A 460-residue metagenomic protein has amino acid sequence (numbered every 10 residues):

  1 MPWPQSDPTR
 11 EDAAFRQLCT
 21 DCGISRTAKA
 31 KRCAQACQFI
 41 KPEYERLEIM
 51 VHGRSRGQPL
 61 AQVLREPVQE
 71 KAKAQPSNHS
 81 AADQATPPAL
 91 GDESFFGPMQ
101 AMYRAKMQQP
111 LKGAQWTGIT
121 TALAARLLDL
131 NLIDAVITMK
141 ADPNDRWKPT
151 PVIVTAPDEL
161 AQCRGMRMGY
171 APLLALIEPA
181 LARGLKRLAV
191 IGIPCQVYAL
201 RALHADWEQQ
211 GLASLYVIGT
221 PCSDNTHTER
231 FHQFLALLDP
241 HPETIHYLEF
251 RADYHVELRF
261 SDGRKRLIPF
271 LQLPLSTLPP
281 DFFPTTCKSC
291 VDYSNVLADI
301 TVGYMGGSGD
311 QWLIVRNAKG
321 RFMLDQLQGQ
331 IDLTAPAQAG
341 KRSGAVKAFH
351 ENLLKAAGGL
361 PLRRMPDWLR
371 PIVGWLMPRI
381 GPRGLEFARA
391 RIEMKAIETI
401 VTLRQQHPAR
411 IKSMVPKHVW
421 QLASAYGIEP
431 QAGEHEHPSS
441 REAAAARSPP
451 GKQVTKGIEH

Functional and structural regions predicted by a protein language model:
M1-R16, D21-S55, R65-A89, I300: Iron-sulfur cluster-binding cysteine motifs and their immediate structural context in ferredoxin-like electron-transfer
T20-F39, I193-Q196, F282-S294: Local cysteine-cluster metal-coordination motifs and their immediate loop/turn environment, predominantly Fe-S cluster
K31-R65, E70, M107-M139, P143: N-terminal low-complexity or amphipathic/hydrophobic leaders
W116-I119, P143, V190-L200, D224-T226: Gly/Ser/Thr-rich loops at beta-strand to alpha-helix junctions that form or flank small-molecule/cofactor-binding
I119-L181: Portal/gating segments that form or line small-molecule/metal binding sites
I133-D134, E243-H460: Long, compositionally biased charged/polar accessory segments in the mid-to-C-terminal portions of proteins
A205-G219: A short alpha->loop->secondary-structure connector
P221-Q233: Short, conserved secondary-structure transition motifs
